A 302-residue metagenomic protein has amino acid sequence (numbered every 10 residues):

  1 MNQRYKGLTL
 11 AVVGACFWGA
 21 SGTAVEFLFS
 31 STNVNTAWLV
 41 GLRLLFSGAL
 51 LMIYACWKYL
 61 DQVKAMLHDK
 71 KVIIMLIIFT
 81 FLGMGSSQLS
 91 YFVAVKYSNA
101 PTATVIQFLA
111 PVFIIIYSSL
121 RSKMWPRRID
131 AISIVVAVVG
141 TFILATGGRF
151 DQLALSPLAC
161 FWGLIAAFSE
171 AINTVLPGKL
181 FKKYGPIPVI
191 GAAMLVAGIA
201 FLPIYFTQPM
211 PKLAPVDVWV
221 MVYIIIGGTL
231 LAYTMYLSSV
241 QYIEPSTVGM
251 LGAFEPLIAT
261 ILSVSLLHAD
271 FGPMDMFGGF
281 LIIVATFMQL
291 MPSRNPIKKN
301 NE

Functional and structural regions predicted by a protein language model:
M1-L42, Q152-K179, I199, N300-E302: Glycine-/small-residue-enriched transmembrane alpha-helix faces in small-molecule transporters and effluxers
A15, L42, M84, Q88 (+3 more regions): Helix-helix packing/entry segments at the starts of transmembrane helices
G19, L45-A49, V112, V138 (+3 more regions): Small-residue-rich packing faces within the transmembrane alpha-helices of Major Facilitator Superfamily
L28, L39, R43, A94 (+9 more regions): Hydrophobic/aromatic residues within transmembrane alpha-helices of multi-pass small-molecule transporters
T36-A49, F92-L109, S156-F168, V216-T229 (+1 more regions): Structural signature of hydrophobic alpha-helical transmembrane segments
L44, A145-G147, D217, A253-E302: C-terminal-most transmembrane helix of multi-pass membrane proteins
C56-P101, I143, I225-I243: Specific transmembrane alpha-helical segments of multi-pass solute transporters/efflux pumps, especially DMT/EamA
Q107, L120-I143, L153-A159, A214 (+2 more regions): Loop-to-transmembrane alpha-helix entry segments
